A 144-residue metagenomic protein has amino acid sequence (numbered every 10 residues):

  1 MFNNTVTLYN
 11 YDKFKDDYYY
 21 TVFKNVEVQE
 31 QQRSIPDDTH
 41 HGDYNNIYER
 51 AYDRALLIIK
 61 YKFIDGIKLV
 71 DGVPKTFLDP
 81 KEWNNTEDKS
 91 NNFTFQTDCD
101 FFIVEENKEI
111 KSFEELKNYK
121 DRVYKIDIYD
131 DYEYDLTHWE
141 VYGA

Functional and structural regions predicted by a protein language model:
M1-F23: N-terminal intrinsically disordered, low-complexity, charge/repeat-rich segments that act as generic
T21-A144: Short, conserved turn/kink motifs that form compact alpha/beta structural patches or helix kinks used as
